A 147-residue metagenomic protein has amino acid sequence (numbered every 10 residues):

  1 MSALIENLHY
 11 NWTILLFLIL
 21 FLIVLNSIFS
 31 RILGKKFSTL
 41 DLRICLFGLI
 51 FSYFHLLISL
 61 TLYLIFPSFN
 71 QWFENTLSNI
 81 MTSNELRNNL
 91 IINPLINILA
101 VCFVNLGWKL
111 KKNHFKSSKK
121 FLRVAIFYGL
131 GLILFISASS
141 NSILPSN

Functional and structural regions predicted by a protein language model:
M1-N147: Membrane-embedded alpha-helical bundles that constitute the cytochrome b-like, heme-associated redox core of multi-pass
